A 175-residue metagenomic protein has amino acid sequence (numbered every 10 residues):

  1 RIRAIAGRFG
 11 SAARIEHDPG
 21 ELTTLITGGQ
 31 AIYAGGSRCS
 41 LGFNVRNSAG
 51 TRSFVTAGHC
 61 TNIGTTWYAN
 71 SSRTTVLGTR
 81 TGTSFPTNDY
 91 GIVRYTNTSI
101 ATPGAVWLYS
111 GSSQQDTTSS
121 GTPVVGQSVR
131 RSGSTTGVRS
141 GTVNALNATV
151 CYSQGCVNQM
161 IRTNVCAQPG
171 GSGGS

Functional and structural regions predicted by a protein language model:
A6-A12: A common structural junction motif
A12-D18, L22-R46: N-terminal activation segment of mature serine protease catalytic domains
Y33-V150, Q154: Serine endopeptidase catalytic core focused on the charge-relay Asp
F43, C166-S175: Catalytic nucleophile loop of clan PA
R139, V157-Q159, G170-G174: A short pocket-lining beta-strand/turn micro-motif at the edge of beta-sheets
